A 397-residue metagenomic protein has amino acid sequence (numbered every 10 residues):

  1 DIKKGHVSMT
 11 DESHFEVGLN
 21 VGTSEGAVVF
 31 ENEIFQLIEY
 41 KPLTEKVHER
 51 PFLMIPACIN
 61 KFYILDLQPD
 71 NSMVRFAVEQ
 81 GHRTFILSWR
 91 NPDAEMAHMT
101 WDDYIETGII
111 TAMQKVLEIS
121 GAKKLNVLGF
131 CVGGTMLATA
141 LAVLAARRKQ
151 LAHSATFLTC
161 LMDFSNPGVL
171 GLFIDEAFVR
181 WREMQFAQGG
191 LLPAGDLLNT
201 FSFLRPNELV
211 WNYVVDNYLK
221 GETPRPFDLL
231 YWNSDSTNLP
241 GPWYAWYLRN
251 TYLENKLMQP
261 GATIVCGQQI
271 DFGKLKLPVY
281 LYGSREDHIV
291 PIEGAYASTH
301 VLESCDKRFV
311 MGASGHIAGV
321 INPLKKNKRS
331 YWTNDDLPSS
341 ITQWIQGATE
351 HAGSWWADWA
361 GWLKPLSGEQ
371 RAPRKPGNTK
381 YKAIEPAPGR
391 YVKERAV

Functional and structural regions predicted by a protein language model:
D1-N20, I341, I345-W356, L363-V397: N-terminal targeting or regulatory segments adjacent to alpha/beta-hydrolase or S9 domains
K4-A94: Short, surface-exposed "cap/lid" segments of acyl-processing enzymes
M96-S120: Alpha/beta-hydrolase active-site loop
E118, A122, M136, A140-Y244 (+2 more regions): Alpha/beta-hydrolase-fold enzymes
G129-L137: Gly/Ala-rich beta-loop-alpha elbow adjacent to hydrolase catalytic centers
L248, S298, L302-P338: Catalytic histidine neighborhood in serine/cysteine hydrolases with alpha/beta-hydrolase-type architecture
L275, L281-G283, D287: Short beta-strand/loop motif that positions the catalytic acidic residue of the alpha/beta-hydrolase fold
H288-G294: Conserved alpha/beta-hydrolase "acid-adjacent" motif
